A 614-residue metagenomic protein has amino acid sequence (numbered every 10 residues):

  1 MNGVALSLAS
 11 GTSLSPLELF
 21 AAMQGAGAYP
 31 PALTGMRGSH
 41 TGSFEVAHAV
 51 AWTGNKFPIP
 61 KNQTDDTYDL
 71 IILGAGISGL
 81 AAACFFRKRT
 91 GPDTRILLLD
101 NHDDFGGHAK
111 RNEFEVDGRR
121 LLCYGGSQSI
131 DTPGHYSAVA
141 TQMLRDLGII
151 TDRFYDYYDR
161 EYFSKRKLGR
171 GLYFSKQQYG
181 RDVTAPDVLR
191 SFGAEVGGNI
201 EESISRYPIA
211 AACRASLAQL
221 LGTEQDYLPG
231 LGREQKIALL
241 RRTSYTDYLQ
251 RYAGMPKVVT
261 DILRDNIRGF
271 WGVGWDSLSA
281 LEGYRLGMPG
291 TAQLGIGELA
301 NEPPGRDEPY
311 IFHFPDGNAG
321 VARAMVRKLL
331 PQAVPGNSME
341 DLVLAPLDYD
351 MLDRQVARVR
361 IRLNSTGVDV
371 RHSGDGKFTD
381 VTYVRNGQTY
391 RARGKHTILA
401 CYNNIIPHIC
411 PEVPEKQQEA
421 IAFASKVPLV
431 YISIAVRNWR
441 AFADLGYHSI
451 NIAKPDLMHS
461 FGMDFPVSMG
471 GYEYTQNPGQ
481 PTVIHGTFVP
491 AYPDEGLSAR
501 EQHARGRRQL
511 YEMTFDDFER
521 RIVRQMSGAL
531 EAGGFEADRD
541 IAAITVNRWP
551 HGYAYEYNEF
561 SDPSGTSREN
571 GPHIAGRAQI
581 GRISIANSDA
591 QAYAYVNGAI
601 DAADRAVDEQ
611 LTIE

Functional and structural regions predicted by a protein language model:
N2-L70, K88-D93: Extreme N-terminal leader/targeting segments of oxidoreductases
G25-I59, E113, K176-Q178, D182 (+2 more regions): Conserved flavin/dinucleotide-binding core of flavoenzymes
Y29-M36, G106-A138, L231, E282-D307: Glycine-rich active-site loop/strand segments that organize a redox cofactor
G74-G76: Glycine-rich Rossmann-fold phosphate-binding loop(s) that bind the pyrophosphate of adenine dinucleotide cofactors
R87-E113: Glycine-rich FAD pyrophosphate-binding loop
D117-A212: Dinucleotide-binding Rossmann-like beta1-alpha1 core, especially the glycine-rich loop that anchors the ADP
A212-S365, G376: Active-site/ligand-binding neighborhood in enzyme catalytic cores
V359, L363-H485, V489-E495: Mid-domain catalytic core of redox enzymes that form a hydrophobic substrate pocket/lid adjacent to a catalytic redox
